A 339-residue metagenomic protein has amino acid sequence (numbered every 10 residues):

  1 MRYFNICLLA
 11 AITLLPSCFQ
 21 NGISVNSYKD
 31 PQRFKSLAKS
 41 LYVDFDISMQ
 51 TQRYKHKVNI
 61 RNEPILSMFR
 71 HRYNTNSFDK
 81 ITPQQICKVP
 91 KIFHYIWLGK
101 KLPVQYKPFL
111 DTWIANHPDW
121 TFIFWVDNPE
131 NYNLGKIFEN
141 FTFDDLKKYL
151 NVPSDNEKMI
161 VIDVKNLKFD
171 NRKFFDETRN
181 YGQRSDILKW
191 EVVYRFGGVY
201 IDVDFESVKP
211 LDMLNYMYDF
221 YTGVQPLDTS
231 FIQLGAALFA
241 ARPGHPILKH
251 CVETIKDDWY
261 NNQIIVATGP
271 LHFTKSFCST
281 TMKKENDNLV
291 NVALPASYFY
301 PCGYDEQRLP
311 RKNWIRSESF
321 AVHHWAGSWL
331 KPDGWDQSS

Functional and structural regions predicted by a protein language model:
M1-L8: Classical eukaryotic N-terminal signal peptides for Sec-dependent ER targeting/secretion, especially the positively
T13-S185, V203-S339: Glycosyltransferase-associated regions of secretory-pathway enzymes, highlighting luminal stem/catalytic domains
D186-G198: Small-residue hinge/turn detector
